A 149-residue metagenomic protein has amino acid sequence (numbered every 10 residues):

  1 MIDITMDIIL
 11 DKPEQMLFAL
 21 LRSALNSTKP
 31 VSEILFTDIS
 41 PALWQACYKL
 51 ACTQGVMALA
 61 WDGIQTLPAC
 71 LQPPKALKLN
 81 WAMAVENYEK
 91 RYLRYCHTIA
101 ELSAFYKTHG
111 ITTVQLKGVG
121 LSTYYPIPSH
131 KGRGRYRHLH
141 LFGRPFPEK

Functional and structural regions predicted by a protein language model:
I8-M16, N26-K117: Helical scaffold of the NTase/Pol beta-like nucleotidyltransferase catalytic core
L20-L21: Charged, amphipathic alpha-helical stretches
A100-Y136, H140-K149: Active-site nucleotide-donor binding segment shared across nucleotidyl transfer reactions
